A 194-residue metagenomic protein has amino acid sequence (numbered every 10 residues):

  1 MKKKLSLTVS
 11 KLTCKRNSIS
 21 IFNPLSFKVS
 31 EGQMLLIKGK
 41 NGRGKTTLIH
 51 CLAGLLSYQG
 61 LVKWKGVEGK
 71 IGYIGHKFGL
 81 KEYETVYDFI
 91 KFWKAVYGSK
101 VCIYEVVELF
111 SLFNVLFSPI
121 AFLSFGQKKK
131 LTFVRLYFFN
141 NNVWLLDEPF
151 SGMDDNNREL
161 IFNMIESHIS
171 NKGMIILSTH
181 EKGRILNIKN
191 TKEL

Functional and structural regions predicted by a protein language model:
L7-V9, I21-P24, M153: Conserved structural motif at the start of ABC-family nucleotide-binding domains
N41, D147, M153-D154: ABC-family nucleotide-binding domains
K77, E82-K100: Q-loop/switch helix immediately C-terminal to the Walker
V101-L116: Conserved ABC ATPase "signature" region
P119-K128: Conserved ABC ATPase signature
F133, K172: Hydrophobic anchor residue at the start of the ABC signature
E148-P149, I165: Walker B catalytic motif
